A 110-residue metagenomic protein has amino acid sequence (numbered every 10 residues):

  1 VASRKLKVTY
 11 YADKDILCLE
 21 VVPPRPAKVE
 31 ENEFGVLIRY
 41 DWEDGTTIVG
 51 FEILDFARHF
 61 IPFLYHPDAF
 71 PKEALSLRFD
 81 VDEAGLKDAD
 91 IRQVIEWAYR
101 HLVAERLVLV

Functional and structural regions predicted by a protein language model:
V1-V110: Small, basic N-terminal interaction modules of short regulatory proteins
